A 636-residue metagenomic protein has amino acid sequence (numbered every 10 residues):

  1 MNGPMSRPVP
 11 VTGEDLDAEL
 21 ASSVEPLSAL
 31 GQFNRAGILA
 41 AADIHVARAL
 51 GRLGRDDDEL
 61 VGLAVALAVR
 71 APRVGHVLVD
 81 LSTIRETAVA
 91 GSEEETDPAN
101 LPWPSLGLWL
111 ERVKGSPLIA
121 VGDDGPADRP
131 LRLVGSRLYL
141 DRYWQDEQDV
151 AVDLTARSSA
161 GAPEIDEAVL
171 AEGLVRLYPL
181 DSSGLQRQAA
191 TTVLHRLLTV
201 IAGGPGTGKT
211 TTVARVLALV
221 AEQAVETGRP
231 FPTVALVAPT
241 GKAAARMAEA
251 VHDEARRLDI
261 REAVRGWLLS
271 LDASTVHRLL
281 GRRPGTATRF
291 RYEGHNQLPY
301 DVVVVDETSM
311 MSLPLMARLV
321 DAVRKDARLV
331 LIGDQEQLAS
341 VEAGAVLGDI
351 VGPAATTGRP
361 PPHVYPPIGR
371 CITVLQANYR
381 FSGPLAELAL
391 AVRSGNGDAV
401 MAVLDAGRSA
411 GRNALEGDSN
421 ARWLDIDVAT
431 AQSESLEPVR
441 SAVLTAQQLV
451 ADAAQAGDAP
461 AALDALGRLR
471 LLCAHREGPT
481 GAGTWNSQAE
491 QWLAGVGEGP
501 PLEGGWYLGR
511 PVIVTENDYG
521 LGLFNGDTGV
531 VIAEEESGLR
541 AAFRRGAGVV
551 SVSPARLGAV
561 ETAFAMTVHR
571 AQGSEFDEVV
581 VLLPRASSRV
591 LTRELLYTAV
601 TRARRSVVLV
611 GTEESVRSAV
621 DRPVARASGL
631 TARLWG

Functional and structural regions predicted by a protein language model:
N2-E167: Accessory, non-ATPase domains that flank or precede helicase/AAA+ motor cores in DNA-metabolism machines
I84, V150, T240, T275 (+8 more regions): Residue-level signature of catalytic and energy-coupling elements of molecular machines, predominantly ATP/GTP-dependent
E167-G184: N-terminal pre-Walker A segment at the start of P-loop NTPase domains
P179-H195: N-terminal pre-P-loop "Q-motif" helix
R187-Q188, R196-S409: ASCE P-loop NTPase helicase motor core
A190-T192, P205, L236, R265 (+12 more regions): Replace "in large, NTP-powered and nucleic-acid-processing enzymes" with "in large, NTP-powered factors and other
E336, S340-V512, D518-L521, I532: Conserved helicase motor core of P-loop NTPases
S394, D527-G636: C-terminal accessory regions
